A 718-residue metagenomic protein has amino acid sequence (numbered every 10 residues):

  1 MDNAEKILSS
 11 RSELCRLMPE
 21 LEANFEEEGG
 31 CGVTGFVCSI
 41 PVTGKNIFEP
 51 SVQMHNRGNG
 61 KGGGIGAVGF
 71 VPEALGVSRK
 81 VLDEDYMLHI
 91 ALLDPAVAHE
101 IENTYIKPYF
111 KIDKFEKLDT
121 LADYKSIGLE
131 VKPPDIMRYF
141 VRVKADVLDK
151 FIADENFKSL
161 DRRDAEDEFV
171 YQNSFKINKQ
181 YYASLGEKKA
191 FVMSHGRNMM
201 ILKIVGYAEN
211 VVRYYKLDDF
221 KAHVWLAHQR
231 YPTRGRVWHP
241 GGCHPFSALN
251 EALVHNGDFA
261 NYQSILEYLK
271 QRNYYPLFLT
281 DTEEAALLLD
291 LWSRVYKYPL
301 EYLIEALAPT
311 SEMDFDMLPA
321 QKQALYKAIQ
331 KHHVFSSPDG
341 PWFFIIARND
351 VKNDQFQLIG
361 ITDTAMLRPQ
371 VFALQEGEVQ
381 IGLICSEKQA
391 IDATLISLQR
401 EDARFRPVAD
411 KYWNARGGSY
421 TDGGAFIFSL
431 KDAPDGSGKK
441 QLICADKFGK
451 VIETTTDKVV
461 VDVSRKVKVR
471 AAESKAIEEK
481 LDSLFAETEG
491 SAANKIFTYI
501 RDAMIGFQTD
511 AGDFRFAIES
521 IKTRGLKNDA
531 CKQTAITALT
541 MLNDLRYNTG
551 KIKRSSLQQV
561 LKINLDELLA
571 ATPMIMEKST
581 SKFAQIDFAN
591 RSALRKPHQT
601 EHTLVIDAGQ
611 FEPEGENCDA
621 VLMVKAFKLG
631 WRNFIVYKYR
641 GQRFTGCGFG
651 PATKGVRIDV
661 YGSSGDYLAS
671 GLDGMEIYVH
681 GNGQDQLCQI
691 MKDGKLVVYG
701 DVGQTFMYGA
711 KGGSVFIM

Functional and structural regions predicted by a protein language model:
M1-E479, S483: Conserved short alpha-helical segments that host acidic/polar catalytic motifs at enzyme active sites
V467-M718: Long, distal/terminal scaffolding or interaction modules with repetitive or compositionally biased sequence
